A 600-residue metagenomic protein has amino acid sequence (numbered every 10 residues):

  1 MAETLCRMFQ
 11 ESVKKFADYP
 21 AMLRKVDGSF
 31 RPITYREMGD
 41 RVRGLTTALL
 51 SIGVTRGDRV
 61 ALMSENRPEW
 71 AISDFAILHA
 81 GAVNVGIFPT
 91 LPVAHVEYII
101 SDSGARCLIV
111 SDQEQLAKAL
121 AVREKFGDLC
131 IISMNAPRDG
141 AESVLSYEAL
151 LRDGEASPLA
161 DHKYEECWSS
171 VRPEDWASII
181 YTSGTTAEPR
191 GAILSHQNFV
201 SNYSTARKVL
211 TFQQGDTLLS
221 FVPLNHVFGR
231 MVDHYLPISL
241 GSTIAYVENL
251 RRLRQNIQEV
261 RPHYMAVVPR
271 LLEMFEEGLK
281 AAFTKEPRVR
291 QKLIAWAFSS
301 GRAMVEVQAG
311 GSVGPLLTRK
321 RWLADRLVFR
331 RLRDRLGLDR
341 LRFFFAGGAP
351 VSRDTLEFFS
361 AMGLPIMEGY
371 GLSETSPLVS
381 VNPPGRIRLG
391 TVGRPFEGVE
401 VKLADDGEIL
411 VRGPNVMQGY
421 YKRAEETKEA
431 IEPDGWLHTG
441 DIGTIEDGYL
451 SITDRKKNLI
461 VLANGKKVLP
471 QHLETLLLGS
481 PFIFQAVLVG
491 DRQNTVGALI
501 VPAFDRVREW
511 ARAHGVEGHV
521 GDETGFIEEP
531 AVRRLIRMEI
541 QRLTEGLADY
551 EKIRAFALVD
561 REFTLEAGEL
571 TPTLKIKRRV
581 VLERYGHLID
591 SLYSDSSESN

Functional and structural regions predicted by a protein language model:
A17-P20, E155-Y181, E188, T211-T217: Conserved pre-ATP/AMP-binding loop-to-beta segment of ANL
A21-F75, P92-E97, S146-R152, H196-Q197: Conserved AMP-binding/adenylate-forming core of the ANL superfamily
D27, E114-P173, L279-R331: ANL superfamily adenylate-forming
P32-R36, W168, A177-Y203: Conserved AMP-binding A3 loop
G39-G44, P173, A192-Q213, R330: Conserved structural elements of the adenylate-forming
S51-I52, H79-R152, L535: Structural core segment of the AMP-binding/adenylate-forming
V200-T217, L224-F329, R340: Conserved AMP-binding/adenylation subdomain of ANL enzymes
P395-L462: Conserved ATP-binding/catalytic segment of the ANL
